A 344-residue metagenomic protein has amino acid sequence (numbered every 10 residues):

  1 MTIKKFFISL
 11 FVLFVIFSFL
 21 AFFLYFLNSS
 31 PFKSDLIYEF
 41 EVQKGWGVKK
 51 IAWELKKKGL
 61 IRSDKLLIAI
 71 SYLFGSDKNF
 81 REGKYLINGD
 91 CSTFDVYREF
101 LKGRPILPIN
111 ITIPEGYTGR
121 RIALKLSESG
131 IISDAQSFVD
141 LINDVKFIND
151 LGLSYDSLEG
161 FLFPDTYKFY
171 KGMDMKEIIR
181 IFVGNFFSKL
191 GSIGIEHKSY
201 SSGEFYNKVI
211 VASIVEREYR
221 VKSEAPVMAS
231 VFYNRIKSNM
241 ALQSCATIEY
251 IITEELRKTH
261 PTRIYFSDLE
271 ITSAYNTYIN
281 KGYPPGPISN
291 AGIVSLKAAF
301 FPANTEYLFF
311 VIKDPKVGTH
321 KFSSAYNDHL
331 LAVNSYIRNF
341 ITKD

Functional and structural regions predicted by a protein language model:
M1-T2, Y326: Short alpha-helical segments used as structural interaction elements across diverse proteins
T2-I3, C91, I293: N-terminal, intrinsically disordered low-complexity tails/presequences enriched in Lys/Ser/Pro and small residues
T2-L36: N-terminal type II signal-anchor transmembrane helix that functions as the membrane-insertion/stop-transfer segment
F7-S9, I37-V42, K78-F80, R120-R121 (+2 more regions): Short low-complexity stretches enriched in small and charged residues
L10-F14, K58-G59, E82-Y85, F138-I142 (+2 more regions): N-terminal start-of-chain detector that recognizes signal peptides and the immediate post-cleavage beginning
V12-V15, E39, N110, I312: N-terminal hydrophobic or amphipathic segments with adjacent small-residue motifs that include Sec signal peptides
F23-S192: Signal peptide-directed extracytoplasmic domains
G47, L124-K125, S129-I132, Q136 (+1 more regions): Bacterial extracytoplasmic/cell-wall-associated proteins, especially those involved in peptidoglycan
